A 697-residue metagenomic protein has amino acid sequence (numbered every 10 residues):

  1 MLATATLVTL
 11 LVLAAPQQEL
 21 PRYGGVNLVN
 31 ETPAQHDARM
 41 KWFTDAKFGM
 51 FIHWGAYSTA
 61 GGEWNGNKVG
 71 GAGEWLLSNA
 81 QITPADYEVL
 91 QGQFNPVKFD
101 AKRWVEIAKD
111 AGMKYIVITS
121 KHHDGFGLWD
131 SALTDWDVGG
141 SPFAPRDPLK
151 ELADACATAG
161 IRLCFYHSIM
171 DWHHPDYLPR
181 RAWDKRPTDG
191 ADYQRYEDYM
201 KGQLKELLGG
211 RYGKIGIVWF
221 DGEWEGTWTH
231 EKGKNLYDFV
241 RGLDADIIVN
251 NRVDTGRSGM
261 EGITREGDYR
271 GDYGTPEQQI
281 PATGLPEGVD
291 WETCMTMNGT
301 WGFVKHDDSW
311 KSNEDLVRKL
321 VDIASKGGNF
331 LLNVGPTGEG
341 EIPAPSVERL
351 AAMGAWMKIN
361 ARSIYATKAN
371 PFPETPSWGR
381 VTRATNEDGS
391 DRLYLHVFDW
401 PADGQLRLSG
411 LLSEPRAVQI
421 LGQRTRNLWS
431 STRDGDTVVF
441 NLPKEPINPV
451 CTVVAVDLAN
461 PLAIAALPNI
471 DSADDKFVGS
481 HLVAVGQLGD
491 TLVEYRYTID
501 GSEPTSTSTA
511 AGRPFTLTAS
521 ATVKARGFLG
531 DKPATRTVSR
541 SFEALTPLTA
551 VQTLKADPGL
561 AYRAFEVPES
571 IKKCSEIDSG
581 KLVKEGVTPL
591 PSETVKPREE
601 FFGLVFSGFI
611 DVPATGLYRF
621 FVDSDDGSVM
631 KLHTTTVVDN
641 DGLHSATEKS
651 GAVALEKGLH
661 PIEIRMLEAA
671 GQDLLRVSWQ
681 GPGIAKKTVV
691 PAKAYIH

Functional and structural regions predicted by a protein language model:
T4-L11: Hydrophobic helical h-region of N-terminal Sec-dependent signal peptides in bacterial secretory/periplasmic proteins
Q18-I470: Mature catalytic domains of secreted/periplasmic carbohydrate-active enzymes
P401, L411-P415, L488-V493, D623-G627: Short proline/glycine-enriched turn/loop motifs at strand-loop junctions of beta-rich domains
A417-N441, Y495, I499-A510, V538-R540 (+2 more regions): Solvent-exposed beta-strand/loop surfaces of large extracellular or lumenal domains
A455, K524-F528, E663-R665: Extracellular recognition modules
G479-L488: A short beta-strand segment in extracellular, disulfide-stabilized domains
G512-T522: Solvent-exposed segments in extracellular or luminal domains encompassing
S539-R619, D623-H697: Extracellular/secretory pathway-exposed regions associated with glycan biology
